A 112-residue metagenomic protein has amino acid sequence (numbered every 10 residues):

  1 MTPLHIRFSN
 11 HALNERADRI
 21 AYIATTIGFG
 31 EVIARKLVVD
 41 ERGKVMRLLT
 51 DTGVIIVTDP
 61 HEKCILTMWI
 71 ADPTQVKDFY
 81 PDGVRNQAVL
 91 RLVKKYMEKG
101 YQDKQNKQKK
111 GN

Functional and structural regions predicted by a protein language model:
M1-N112: Ribonuclease/tRNase effector modules and their secretory precursors
